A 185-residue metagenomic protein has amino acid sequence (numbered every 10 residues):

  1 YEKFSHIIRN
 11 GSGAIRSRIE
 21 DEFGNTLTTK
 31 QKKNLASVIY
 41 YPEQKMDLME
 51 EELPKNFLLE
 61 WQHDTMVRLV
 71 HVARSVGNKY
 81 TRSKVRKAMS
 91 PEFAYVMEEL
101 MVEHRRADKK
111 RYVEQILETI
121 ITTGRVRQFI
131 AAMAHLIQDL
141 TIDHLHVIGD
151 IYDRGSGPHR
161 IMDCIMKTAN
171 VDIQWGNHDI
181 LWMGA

Functional and structural regions predicted by a protein language model:
Y1-A185: Feature recognizes metal-dependent phosphohydrolase scaffolds
